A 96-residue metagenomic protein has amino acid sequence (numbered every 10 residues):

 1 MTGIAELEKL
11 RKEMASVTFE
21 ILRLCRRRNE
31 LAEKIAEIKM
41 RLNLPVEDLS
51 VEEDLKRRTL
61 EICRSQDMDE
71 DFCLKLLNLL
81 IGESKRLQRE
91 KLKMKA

Functional and structural regions predicted by a protein language model:
M1-A96: Domain-level signature for soluble enzymes in the chorismate/prephenate branch of the shikimate pathway
